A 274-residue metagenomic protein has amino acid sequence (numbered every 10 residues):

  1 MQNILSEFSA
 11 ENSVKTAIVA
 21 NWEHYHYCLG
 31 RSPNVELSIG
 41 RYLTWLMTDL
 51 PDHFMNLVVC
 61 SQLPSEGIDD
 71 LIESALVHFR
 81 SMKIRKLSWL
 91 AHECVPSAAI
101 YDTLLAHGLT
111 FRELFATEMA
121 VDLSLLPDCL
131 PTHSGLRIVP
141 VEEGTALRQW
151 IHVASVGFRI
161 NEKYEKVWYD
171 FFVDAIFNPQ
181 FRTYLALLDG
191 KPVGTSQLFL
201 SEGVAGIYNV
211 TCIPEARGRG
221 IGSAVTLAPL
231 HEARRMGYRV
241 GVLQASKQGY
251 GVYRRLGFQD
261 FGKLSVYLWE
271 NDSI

Functional and structural regions predicted by a protein language model:
M1-M82: N-terminal charged segments
E36-G40, A99-T110, Q180-G194: Conserved beta-hairpin
I68-L76, N209-P214, G218-H231, R235 (+1 more regions): Conserved acetyl-CoA-binding loop-helix of GNAT-fold acetyltransferases
I68-T145, Y267-W269: Acyl-donor-binding surface of acyltransferase catalytic domains
M82-E93, A233-A245: Conserved GNAT acetyl-CoA-binding A-motif
V95-F111, S223, K247-K263: Conserved active-site alpha-helix within GNAT-family acetyltransferase domains
E143-V156: A short, well-structured alpha-helix characteristic of acyl/acetyltransferase catalytic modules
S155, K163-E215: A conserved beta-strand-loop-helix scaffold within acyl/acetyltransferase catalytic domains
